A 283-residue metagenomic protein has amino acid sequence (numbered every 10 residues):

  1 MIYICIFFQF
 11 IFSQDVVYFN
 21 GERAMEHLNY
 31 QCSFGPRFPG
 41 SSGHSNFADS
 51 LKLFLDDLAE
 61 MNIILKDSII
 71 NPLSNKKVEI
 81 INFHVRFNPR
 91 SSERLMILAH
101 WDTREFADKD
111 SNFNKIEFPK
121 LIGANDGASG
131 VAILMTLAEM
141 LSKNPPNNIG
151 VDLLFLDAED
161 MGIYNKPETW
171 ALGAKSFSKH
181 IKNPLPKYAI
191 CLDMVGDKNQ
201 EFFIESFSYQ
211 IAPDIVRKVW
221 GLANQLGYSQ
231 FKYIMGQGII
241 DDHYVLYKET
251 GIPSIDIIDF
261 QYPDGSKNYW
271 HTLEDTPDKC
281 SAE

Functional and structural regions predicted by a protein language model:
M1-D15: Bacterial Sec-dependent N-terminal signal peptides
Q14, E26-F38, E117, N199-E201 (+1 more regions): Acidic/histidine-rich, surface-exposed loop or edge segments in extracytoplasmic proteins
N20-Y30, F34, G43, F47 (+6 more regions): Stable alpha-helical elements in mature extracytoplasmic
E26-R90: A non-catalytic alpha/beta surface segment that caps or lines the substrate-entry region of metallo-dependent hydrolase
Y30, H84, L95-L98, G123 (+4 more regions): Structural recognition of the beta-strand scaffold that forms the well-ordered cores of secreted hydrolase catalytic
R37-P39, I69-N71, P89-S91, W101-E105 (+4 more regions): Solvent-exposed loop/turn segments at secondary-structure junctions within structured extracellular/periplasmic domains
K66-I70, Y188, D197-E283: Active-site-adjacent substrate-binding region of metalloamidase/peptidase-like peptide-processing proteins
F118-D214, M235-G238, D242-H243: Acidic/histidine-rich catalytic neighborhood of metal-dependent amide-processing enzymes
